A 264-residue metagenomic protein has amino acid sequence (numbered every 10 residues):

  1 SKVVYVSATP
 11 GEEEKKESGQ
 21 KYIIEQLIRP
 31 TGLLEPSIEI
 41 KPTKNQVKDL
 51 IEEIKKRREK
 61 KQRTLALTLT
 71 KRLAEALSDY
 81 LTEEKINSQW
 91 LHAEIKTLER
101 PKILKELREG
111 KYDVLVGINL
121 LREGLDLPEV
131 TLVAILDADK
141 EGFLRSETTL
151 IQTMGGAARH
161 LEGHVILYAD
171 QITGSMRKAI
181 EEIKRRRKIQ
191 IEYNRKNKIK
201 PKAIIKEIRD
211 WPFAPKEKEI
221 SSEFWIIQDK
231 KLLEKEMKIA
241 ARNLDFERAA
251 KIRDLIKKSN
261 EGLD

Functional and structural regions predicted by a protein language model:
S1-K61, R72, S78, I103 (+3 more regions): N-terminal cationic and glycine-rich segments that engage phosphates or anionic surfaces
A8, L69, A93, N119: Conserved H-loop
K41, L91-A93, G117, Y168: Conserved beta-strand termini and adjacent loop/short-helix elements that scaffold enzyme active sites in alpha/beta
K56-T64, E84-N87: Short, surface-exposed connector motifs at secondary-structure boundaries
Q62-T70, L91: Conserved RecA-like ASCE P-loop NTPase motor core of nucleic-acid helicases/translocases
L69, A74, Y80, E84-N87: C-terminal catalytic or substrate-handling cores of phosphate/nucleotide- and metal-cofactor-dependent proteins acting
T82-I86, W90-L115: Conserved motor-coupling elements within RecA-like helicase/translocase cores
